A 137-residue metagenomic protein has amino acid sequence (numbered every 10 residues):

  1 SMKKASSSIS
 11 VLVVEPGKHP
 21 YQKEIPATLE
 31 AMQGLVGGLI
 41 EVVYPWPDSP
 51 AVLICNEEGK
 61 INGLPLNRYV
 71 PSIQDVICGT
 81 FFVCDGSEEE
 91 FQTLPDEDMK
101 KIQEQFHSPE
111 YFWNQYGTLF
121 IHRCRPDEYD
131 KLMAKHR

Functional and structural regions predicted by a protein language model:
K3-R137: Domain-length accessory/inserted modules outside core catalytic folds
